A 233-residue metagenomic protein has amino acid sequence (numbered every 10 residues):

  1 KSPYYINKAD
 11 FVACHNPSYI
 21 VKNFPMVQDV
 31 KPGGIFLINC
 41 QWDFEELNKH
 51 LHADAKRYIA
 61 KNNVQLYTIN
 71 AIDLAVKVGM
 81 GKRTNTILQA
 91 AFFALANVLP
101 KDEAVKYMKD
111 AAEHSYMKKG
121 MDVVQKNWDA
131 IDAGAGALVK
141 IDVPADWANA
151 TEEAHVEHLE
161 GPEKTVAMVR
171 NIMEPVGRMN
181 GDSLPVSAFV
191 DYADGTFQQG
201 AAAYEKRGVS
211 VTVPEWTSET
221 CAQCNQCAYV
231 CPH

Functional and structural regions predicted by a protein language model:
K1-P175: Active-site cofactor/cluster-binding pocket
V12, I35, V213, A228-V230: Beta-sheet entry/capping signal
A75, V143, V186, V209-T212 (+1 more regions): Broad hydrophobic/π-residue packing in well-ordered secondary structure
A154-H155, G200-Q223: Ferredoxin-like iron-sulfur electron-transfer modules
V156, V166, V190-Y192, G200-A201: Long amphipathic N-terminal alpha/beta scaffold segment
R178-Q198: Conserved oxyanion/phosphate-binding beta-strand-loop segments in alpha/beta enzyme cores
A201-A202, Q226-H233: Iron-sulfur cluster-binding cysteine motifs and their immediate structural context in ferredoxin-like electron-transfer
